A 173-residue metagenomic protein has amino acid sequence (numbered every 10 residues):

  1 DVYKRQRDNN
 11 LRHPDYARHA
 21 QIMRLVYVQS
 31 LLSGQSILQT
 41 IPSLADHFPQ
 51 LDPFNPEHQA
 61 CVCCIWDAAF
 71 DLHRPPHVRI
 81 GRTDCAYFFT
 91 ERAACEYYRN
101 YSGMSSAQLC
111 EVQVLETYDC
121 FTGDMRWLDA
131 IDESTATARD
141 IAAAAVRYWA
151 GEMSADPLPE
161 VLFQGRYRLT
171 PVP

Functional and structural regions predicted by a protein language model:
V2-Y3: Short, small-residue-biased leader/transition segments that mark boundaries at the very start of proteins
Q6-A60, R82-D84, A93-P173: Conserved NAD+-utilizing ADP-ribose enzyme module
E57-D71: Active-site-proximal specificity loops/subdomain of glycosyltransferases
P76-I80: A short acidic-Thr-Gly-centered motif at the start of a beta-strand
